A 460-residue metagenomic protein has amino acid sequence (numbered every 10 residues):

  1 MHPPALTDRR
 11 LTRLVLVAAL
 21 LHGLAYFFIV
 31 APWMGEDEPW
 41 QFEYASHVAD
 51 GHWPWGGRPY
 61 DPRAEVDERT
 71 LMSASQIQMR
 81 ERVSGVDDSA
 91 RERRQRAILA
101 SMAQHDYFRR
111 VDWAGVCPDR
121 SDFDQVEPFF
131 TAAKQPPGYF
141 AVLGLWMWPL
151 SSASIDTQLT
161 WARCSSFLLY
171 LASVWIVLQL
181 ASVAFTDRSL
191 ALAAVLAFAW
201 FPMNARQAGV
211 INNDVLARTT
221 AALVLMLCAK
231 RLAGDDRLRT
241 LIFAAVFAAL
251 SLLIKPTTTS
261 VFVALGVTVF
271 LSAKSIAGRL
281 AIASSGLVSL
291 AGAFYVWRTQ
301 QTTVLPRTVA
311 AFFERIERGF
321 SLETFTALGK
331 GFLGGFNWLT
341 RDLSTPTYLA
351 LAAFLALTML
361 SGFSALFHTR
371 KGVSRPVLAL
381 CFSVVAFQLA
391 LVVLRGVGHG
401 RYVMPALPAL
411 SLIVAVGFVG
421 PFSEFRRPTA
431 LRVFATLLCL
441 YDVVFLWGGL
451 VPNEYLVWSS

Functional and structural regions predicted by a protein language model:
H2, L232-A233, V261-V288: Perimembrane helix-loop-helix junctions
D8-R10, A184, D235-L238, A273-A283 (+2 more regions): Membrane-interface helix-loop-helix junctions at transmembrane boundaries of multi-pass membrane enzymes, predominantly
T12-R13, A153-T157, V177-W200, T219 (+1 more regions): Transmembrane-helix signature of polytopic, membrane-embedded enzymes that assemble or transfer cell-envelope glycans
D50-A162: Interfacial juxtamembrane loops and adjacent helix segments that form the catalytic/substrate-binding surfaces
T160-F185, L223, S364: Transmembrane-helix motifs of polytopic, lipid-linked glycan transferases
F185, V224-L241, S251: Membrane-interface transmembrane helices that cradle and orient dolichyl/undecaprenyl
T240-P256, V261-V267: Membrane-interface alpha helices of multi-pass inner-membrane proteins
T299-H368, W458-S460: Membrane-lumen/periplasm interface segments of multi-pass, membrane-embedded glycan/lipid transferases
